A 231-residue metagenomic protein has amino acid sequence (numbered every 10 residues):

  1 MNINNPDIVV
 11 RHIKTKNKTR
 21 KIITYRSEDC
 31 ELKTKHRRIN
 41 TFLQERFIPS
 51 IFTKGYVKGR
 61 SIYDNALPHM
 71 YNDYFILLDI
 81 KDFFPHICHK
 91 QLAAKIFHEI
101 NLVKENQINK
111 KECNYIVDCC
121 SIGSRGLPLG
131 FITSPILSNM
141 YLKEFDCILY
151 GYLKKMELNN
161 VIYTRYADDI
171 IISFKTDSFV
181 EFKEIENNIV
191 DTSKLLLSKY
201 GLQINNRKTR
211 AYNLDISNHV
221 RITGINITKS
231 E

Functional and structural regions predicted by a protein language model:
M1-V10: Amphipathic alpha-helical blocks
R11-H36, D118-N139: Short, conserved non-catalytic motifs in the polymerase core
D29-L77: Active-site-proximal segment of RNA-dependent polymerases
I39, S134, G224: A residue-level signal for conserved active-site and pocket-lining positions in enzyme catalytic cores
G55, C88-K90, I225, K229: Regulatory and interdomain segments flanking nucleotide-handling catalytic cores in signaling/defense enzymes
P68-A167, I171-N188, T192-L197, R207-H219: Conserved polymerase palm-domain catalytic core
K199, R221-E231: Active-site and adjacent loop segments of nucleotide-processing enzymes that use two-metal-ion phosphate chemistry
L202: Active-site or ligand-binding cleft "flap/edge" segments
